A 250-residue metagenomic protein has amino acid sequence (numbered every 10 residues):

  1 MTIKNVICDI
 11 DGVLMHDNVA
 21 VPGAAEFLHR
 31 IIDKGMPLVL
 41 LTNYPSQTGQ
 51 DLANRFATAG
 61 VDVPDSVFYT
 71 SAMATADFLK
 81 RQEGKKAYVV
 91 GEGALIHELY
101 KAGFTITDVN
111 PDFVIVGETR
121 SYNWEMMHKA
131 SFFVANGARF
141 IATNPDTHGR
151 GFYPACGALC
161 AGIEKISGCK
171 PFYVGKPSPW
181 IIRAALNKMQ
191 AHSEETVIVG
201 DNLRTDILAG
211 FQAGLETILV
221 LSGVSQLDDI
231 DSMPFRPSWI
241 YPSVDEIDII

Functional and structural regions predicted by a protein language model:
T2-I10, M15-K34, Q47-Y69, A76 (+1 more regions): Asp-based, Mg2+/Mn2+-dependent phosphohydrolase catalytic module
P37: N-terminal phosphate-binding loop and flanking beta/alpha elements of the actin-like ATPase fold
Y44: Conserved phosphate/oxyanion-binding catalytic-loop motifs
